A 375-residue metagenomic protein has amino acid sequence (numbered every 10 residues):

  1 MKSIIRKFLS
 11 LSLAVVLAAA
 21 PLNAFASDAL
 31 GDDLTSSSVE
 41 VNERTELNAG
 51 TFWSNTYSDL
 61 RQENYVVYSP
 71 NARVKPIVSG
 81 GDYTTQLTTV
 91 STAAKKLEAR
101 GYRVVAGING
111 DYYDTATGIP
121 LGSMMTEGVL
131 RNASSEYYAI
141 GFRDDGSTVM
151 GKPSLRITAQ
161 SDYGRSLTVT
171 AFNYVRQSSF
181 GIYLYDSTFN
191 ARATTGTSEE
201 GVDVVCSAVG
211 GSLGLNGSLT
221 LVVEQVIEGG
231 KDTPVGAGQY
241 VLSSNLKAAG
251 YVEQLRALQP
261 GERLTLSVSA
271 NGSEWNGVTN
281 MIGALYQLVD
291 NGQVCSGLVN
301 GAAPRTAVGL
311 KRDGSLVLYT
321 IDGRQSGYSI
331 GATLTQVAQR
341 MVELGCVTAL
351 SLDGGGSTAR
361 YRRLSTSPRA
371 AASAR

Functional and structural regions predicted by a protein language model:
M1-S12: Bacterial N-terminal signal peptides that target proteins for export
L22-A26: Sec/Tat signal peptide C-region and signal peptidase I cleavage site
S27-Y240: Zymogen propeptides
T115-D144, V268, T279-V347, S357-R375: Conserved, well-ordered active-site substructure
V241-A257: Short alpha-helix capping/helix-loop boundary micro-motifs
L258-T265: Loop/turn positions that initiate beta-strands
L266-E274: Short, charged beta-turn/beta-strand-edge "cap" motif at the junction between a beta-strand and an adjacent loop
